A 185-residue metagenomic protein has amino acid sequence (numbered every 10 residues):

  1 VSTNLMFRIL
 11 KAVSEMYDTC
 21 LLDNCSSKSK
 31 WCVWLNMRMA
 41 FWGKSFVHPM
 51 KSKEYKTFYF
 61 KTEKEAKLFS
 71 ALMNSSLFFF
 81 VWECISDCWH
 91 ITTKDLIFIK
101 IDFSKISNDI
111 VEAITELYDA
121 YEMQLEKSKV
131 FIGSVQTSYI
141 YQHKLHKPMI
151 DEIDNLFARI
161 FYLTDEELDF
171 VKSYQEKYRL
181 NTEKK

Functional and structural regions predicted by a protein language model:
S2-T3: Helicase-associated low-complexity regulatory tails and linkers flanking the ATPase motor
R8-K185: S-adenosyl-L-methionine
